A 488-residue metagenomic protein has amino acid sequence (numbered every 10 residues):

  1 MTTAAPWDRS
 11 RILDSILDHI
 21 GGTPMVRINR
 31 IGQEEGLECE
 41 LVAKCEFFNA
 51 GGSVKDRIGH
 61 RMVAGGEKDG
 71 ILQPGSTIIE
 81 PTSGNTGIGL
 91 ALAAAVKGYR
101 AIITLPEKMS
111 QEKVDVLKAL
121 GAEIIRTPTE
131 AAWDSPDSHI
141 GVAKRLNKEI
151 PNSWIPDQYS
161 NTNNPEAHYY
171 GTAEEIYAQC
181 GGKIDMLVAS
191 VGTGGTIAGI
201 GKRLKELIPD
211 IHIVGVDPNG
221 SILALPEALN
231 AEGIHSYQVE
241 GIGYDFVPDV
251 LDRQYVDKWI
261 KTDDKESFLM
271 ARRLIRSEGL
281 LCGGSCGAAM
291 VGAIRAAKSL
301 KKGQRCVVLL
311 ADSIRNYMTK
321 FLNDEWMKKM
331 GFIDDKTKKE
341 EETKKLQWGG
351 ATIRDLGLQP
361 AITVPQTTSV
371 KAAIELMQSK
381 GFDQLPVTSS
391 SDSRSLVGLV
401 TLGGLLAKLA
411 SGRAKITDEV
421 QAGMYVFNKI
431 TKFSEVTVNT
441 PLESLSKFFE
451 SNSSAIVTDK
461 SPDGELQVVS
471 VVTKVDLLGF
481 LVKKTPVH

Functional and structural regions predicted by a protein language model:
M1-A351: PLP-dependent amino-acid enzyme catalytic core
F47, Y255, K345-I362, T417-F433: Bateman (tandem CBS) regulatory domains
A94, L117, I176, G279 (+8 more regions): Terminal peptide-recognition signature
L105-Q111, D334, P360-A361, V370-A372 (+2 more regions): Short glycine/proline-centered loop/turn elements that form peptide/ligand docking sites
T363-F382, V387-S390, L409, T431-P462 (+1 more regions): The conserved cystathionine-beta-synthase
S393-L399, L442, E465-V471: Glycine-rich acetyl-CoA-binding "A-motif" of GNAT/NAT acetyltransferases
T401-G404, T473-D476: Ca2+-coordinating acidic residues in Ca2+-binding motifs
L402-R413: Structured interaction and signal-relay segments at domain junctions
